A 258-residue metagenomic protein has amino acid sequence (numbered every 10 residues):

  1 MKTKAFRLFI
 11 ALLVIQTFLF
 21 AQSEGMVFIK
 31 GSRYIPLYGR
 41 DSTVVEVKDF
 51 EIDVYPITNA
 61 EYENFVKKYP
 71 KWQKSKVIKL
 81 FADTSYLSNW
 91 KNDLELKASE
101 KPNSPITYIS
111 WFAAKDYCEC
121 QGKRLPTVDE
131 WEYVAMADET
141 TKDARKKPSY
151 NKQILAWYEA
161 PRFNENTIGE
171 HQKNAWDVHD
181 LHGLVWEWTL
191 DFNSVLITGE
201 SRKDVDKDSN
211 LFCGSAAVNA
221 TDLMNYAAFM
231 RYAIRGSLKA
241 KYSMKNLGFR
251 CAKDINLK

Functional and structural regions predicted by a protein language model:
M1-S23: Bacterial Sec-dependent N-terminal signal peptides
K4, L8, A60, N64 (+2 more regions): Residue-level signal for well-ordered alpha-helical scaffold segments within enzymatic catalytic domains
Q22-T84, I109-F112, G183: A short glycine-rich, aromatic-capped structural motif
F28, N92-Y232, K245: Functional-site microenvironments in short loops/helix caps that host divalent-cation chemistry
G39-S42, A175, I234-A240: Short, P/G- and charge-enriched loop/turn segments at secondary-structure junctions
V44-K48, N164, A233-I234: Flexible glycine/proline-enriched surface loops and loop-helix/loop-strand junctions
I57, D191-N193, N256-L257: Acidic glycine-/aspartate-rich tracts in secreted/extracellular proteins
K245-K258: Short, structured beta-strand segments at or near domain termini in extracellular proteins/domains
